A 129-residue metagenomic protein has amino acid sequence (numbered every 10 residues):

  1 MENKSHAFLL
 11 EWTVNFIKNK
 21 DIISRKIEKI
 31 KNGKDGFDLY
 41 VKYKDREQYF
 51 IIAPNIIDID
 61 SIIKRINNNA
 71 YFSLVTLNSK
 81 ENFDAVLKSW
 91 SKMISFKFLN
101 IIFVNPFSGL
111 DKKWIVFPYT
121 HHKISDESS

Functional and structural regions predicted by a protein language model:
M1-D45: Acidic-basic catalytic patches of nuclease active cores, encompassing PD-(D/E)XK and other metal-cofactor nuclease
V14, Y49-I51, D60-I63, F96 (+2 more regions): Intrinsically disordered, low-complexity regions
E28-K34, Y49-I56, V75-K80: Structural motif
L39-V41, F72-V75, I101: Hydrophobic beta-strand residues in large extracellular and virion-surface proteins
K44, N55, L77-E81, I94 (+1 more regions): Short, flexible beta-strand-to-coil junctions
E47-N68, E81-L87: Active-site-adjacent loop/helix micro-motif of nuclease/hydrolase catalytic cores
I66-Y71, V86-S129: Non-catalytic C-terminal interaction segments of nucleic acid-processing enzymes
